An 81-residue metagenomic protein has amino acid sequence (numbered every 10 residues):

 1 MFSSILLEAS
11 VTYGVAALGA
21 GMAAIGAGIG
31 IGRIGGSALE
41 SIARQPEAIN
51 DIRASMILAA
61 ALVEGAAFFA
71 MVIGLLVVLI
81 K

Functional and structural regions predicted by a protein language model:
F2-K81: Hydrophobic, small-residue-rich transmembrane alpha-helices and their short perimembrane loops in multi-pass membrane
